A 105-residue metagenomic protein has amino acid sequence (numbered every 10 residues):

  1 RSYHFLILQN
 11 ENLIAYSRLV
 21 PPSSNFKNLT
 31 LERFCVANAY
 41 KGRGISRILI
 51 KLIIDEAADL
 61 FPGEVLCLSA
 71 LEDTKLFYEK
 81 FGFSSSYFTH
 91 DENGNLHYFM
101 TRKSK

Functional and structural regions predicted by a protein language model:
S2, N95-M100: Short hydrophobic/aromatic beta-strand or adjacent loop that forms the aromatic wall/cage of a ligand/substrate-binding
L6, N12-P22, N28-T30, C35: Conserved beta-strand in the GNAT
L6-L8, F99-K103: Short, well-ordered beta-strand micro-motif
P22-L31, K41, L60-P62, E92-L96: A conserved beta-turn-beta hairpin within the catalytic core of GNAT-like acetyltransferases that forms part
V36, G42-D55: Conserved acetyl-CoA-binding loop-helix of GNAT-fold acetyltransferases
A37, L71: Residue-level recognition of the GNAT/N-acetyltransferase active site
A57-A70: Conserved GNAT acetyl-CoA-binding A-motif
E64, E72-T89, N93-L96: Conserved active-site alpha-helix within GNAT-family acetyltransferase domains
